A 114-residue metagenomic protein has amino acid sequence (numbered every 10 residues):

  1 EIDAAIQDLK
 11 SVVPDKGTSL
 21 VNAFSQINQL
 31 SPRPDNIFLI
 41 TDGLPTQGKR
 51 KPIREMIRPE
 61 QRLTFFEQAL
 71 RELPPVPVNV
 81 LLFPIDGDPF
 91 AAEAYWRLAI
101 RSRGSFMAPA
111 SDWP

Functional and structural regions predicted by a protein language model:
E1-P34, F38, P45-T46, L82-P89: Von Willebrand factor
S11, G43-R101, M107-P109: VWA/integrin I-like adhesion module and closely mimicked acidic/polar interface patches used
N36-F38, F106-P109: Short hydrophobic alpha-helical runs that function as membrane-insertion/retention elements
W113-P114: Pro/Ala/Gly-rich low-complexity, hydrophilic intrinsically disordered segments
